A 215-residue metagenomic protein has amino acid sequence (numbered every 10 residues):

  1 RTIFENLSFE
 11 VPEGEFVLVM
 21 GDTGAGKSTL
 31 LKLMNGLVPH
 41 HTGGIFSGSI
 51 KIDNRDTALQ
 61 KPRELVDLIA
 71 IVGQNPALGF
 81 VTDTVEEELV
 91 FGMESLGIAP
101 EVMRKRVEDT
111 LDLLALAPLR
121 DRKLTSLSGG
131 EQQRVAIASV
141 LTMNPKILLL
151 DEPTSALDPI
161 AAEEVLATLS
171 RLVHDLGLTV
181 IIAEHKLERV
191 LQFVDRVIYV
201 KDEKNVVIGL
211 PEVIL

Functional and structural regions predicted by a protein language model:
S49-E64: ABC ATPase NBD Q-loop/coupling interface
E101-L119: Conserved ABC ATPase "signature" region
K123-L127, E131: Conserved ABC ATPase signature
N144: Conserved catalytic motifs of ABC-family nucleotide-binding domains
L148-D151: Catalytic Walker B motif of ABC-type/P-loop ATPase nucleotide-binding domains
E184-H185: H-loop/switch region of ABC-family ATPase nucleotide-binding domains
